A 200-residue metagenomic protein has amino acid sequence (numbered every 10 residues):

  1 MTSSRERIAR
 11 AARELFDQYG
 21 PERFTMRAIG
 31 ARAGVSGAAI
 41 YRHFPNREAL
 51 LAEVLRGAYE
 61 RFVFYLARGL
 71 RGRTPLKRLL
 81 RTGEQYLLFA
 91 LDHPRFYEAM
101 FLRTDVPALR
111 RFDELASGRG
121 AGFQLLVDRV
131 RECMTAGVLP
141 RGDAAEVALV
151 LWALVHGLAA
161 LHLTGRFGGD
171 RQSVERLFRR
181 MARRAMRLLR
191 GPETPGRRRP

Functional and structural regions predicted by a protein language model:
M1-S3, E14, R166, E193-P200: N-terminal intrinsically disordered/low-complexity leader segments
R7, A11, L15-A49, E53: Helix-turn-helix
I8-F16, A58, F62, Y86 (+1 more regions): Short hydrophobic clusters on alpha-helical segments that form packing/core surfaces in small helical domains
L51-A58, M100, A108: Alpha-helical DNA-contacting segments of helix-turn-helix folds
E53, A67-F96, R119, V147-L151 (+1 more regions): Hydrophobic alpha-helical connector segments
V63, R110-A136, A145-L149, R176-R187: Amphipathic alpha-helical packing segments from all-alpha helical-bundle domains
F89, D128, E132, W152-D170 (+1 more regions): Amphipathic C-terminal alpha-helical segment
D92-R110, A160-T164, G168: Amphipathic alpha-helical segments used for helix-helix packing
